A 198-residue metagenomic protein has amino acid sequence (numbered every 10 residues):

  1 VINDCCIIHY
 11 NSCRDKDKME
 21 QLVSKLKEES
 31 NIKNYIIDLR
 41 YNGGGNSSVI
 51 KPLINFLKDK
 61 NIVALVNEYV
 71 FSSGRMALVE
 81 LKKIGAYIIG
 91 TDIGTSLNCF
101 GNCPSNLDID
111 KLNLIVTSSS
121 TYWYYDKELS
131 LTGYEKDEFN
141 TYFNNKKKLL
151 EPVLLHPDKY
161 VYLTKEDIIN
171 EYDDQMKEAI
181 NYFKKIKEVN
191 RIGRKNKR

Functional and structural regions predicted by a protein language model:
V1-R198: C-terminal "post-core" interaction segments
